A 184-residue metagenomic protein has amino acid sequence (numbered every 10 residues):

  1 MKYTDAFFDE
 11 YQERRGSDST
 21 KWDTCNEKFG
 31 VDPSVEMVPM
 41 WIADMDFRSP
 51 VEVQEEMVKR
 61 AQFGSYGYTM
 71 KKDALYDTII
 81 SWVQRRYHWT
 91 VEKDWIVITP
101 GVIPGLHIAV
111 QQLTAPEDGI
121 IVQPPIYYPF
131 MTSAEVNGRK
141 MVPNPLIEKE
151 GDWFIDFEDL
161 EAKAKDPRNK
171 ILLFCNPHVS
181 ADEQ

Functional and structural regions predicted by a protein language model:
K2-G101: N-terminal small-domain helix-loop-helix segment of the aminotransferase-like
Y87-W89, V110-T114: Glycine-rich helix-loop-beta junction characteristic of Rossmann-like nucleotide cofactor-binding loops
L106, F130-M131, A181-D182: Glycine/Thr-rich phosphate-binding loops of Rossmann-like dinucleotide-binding domains
Q112-A134: Conserved PLP-anchoring active-site segment centered on the Schiff-base-forming lysine
P124, P143-E148: Short beta->alpha connector loops at strand-helix junctions that form conserved, small/polar/Pro-enriched
V136-M141: A short helix-loop-beta submotif of the ANL/AMP-binding
I147-Q184: Active-site phosphate-binding strand-loop segment of PLP-dependent enzymes
